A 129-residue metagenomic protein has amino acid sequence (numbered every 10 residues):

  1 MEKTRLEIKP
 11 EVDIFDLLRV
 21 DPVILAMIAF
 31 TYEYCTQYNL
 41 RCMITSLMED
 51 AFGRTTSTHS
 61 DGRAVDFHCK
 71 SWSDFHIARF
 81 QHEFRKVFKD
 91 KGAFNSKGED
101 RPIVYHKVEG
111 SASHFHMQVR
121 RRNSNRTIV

Functional and structural regions predicted by a protein language model:
M1-L17, G62-A64: Acidic/histidine-rich, surface-exposed loop or edge segments in extracytoplasmic proteins
F15-L18, T56, D61-R63, C69-V129: Catalytic cores and adjacent binding grooves of peptidoglycan-active enzymes
V23-T56: Extended, low-complexity, intrinsically disordered C-terminal regulatory tails of eukaryotic serine/threonine kinases
